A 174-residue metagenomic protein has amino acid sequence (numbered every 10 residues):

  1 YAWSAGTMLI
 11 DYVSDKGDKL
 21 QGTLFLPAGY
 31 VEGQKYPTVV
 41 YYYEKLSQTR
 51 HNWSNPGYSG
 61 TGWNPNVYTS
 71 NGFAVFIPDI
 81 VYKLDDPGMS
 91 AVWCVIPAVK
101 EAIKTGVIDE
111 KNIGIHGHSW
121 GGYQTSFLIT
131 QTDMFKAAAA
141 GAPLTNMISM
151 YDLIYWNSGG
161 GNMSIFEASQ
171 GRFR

Functional and structural regions predicted by a protein language model:
Y1-Q34, Y58, W63, I148: Non-catalytic accessory segments flanking enzyme active sites
G29, K45-L46, L144: Flexible, active-site-proximal loop/turn residues at the rims of small-molecule/cofactor binding pockets and catalytic
K35-Y36, F135: Local beta-strand N-terminus motif with an aromatic residue
P37-Y41, V75: Hydrophobic beta-strand anchors of alpha/beta hydrolase catalytic cores
Y41-K45, S119: Glycine-rich His-Gly loop
L46-Q48, V75: Serine-hydrolase catalytic-loop signature spanning alpha/beta hydrolases and amidase-signature enzymes
S54-R174: Active-site-proximal cap/loop segments of hydrolase catalytic domains
